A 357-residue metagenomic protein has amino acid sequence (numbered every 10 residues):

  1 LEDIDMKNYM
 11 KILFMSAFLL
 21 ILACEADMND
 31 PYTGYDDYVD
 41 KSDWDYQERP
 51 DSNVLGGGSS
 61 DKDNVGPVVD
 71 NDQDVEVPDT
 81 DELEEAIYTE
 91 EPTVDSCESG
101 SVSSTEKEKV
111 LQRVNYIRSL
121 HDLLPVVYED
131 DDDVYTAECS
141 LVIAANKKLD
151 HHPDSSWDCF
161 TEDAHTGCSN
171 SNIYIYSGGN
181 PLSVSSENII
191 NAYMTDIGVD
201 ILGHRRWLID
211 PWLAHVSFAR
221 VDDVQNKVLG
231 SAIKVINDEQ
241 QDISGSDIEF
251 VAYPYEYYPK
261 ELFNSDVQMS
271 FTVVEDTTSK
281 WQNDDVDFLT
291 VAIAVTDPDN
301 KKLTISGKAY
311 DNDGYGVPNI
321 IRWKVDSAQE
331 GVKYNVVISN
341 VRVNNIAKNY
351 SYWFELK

Functional and structural regions predicted by a protein language model:
L1-D5: Short, Lys/Arg-enriched N-terminal segments with co-localized hydrophobic residues within the first ~10-30 amino acids
N8-M15: Sec-dependent signal peptide recognition, specifically the positively charged N-region followed immediately by
I21-A23: C-terminal motif of bacterial Sec signal peptides marking the signal peptidase cleavage site
E25-P50, V54-D61, G66-K357: Functional surface patches built around histidine and acidic residues
